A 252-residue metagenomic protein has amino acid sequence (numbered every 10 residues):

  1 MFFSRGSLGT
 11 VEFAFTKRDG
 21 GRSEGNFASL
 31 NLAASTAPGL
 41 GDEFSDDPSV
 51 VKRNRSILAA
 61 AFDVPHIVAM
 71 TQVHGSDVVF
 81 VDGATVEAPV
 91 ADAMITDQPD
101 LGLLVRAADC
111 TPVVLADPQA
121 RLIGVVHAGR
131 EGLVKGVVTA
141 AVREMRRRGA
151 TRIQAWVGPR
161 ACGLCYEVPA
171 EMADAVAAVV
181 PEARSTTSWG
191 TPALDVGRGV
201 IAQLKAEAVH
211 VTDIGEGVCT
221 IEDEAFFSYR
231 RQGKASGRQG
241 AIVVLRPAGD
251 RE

Functional and structural regions predicted by a protein language model:
M1-E252: Active-site microenvironment for binding and transforming phosphate-containing groups
